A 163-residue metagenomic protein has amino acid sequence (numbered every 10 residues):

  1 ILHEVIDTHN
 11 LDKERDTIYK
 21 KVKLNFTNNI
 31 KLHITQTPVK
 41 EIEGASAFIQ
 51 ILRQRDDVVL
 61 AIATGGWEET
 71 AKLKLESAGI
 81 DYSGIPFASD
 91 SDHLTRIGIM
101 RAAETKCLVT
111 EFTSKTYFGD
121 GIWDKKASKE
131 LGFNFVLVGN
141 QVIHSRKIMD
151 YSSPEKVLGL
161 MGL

Functional and structural regions predicted by a protein language model:
I1, G44, I99: Charged catalytic carboxylate motif
I1-K13, A103: Helix-loop "lid/cap" segments that line or gate small-molecule binding pockets
K13-E14, Q50, K72-L163: Asp-based, Mg2+/Mn2+-dependent phosphohydrolase catalytic module
K13-K21, K40, G44: Alpha-helix N-cap and coil->helix boundary residues
T17, K21, T35, A63-G65 (+1 more regions): Anionic, Ser/Thr-rich low-complexity intrinsically disordered regions
K31-I62, E68: Short, acidic loop-to-helix structural element flanking the phosphoryl-transfer center in phosphate-processing enzymes
